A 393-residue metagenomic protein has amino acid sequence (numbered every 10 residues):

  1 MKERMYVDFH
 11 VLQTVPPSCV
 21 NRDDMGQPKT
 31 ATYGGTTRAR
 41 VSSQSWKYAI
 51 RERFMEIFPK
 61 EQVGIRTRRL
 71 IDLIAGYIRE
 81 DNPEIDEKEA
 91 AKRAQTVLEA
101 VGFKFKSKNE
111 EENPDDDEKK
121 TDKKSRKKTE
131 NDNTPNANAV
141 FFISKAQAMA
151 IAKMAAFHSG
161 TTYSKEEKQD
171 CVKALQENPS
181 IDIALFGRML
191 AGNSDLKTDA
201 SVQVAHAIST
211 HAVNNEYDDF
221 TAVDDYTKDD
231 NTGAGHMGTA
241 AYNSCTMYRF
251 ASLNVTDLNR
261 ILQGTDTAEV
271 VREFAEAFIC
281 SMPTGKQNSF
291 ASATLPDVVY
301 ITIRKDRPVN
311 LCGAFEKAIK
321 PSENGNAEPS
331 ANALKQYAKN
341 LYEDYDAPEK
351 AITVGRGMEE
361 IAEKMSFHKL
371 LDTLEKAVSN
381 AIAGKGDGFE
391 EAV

Functional and structural regions predicted by a protein language model:
M1-R40, Q44-V393: Basic polyanion-binding and macromolecular-assembly surfaces
